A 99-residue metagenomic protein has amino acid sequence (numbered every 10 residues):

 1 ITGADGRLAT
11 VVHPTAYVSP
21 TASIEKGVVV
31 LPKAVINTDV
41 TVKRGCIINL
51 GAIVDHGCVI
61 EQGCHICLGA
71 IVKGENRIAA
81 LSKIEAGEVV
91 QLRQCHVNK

Functional and structural regions predicted by a protein language model:
I1-P14: Terminal amphipathic alpha-helical/low-complexity segments used for targeting or macromolecular assembly
V11-K99: Structural signal for interior beta-strand "rungs" in well-ordered beta-sheet cores of soluble enzyme domains
